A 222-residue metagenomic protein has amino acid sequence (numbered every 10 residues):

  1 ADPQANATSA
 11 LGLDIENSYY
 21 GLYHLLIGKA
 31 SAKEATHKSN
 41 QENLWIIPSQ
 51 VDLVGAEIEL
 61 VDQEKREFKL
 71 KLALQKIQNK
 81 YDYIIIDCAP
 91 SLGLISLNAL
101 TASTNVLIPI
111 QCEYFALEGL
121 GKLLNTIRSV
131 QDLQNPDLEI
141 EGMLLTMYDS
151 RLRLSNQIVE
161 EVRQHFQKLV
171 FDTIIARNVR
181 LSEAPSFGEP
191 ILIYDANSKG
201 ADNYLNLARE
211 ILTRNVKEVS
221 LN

Functional and structural regions predicted by a protein language model:
A1-N222: P-loop NTP-binding core
